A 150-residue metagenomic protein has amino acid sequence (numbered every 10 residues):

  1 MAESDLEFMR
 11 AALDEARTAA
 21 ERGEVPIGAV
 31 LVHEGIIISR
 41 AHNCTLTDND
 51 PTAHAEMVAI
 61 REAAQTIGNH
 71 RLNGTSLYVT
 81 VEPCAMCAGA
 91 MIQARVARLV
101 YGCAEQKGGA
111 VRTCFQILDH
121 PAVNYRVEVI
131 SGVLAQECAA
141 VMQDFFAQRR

Functional and structural regions predicted by a protein language model:
M1-A19, P83-R150: Zinc-dependent deaminase
A2, T45-L46: A short, polar/acidic, helix/strand-boundary loop motif
A12, A16-A19, A29, S39 (+2 more regions): Small-residue (primarily alanine) positions within well-ordered alpha-helices, especially packing/interaction faces
I27-G35: Short beta-strand scaffold segments in enzyme catalytic cores
H33-E34, R61, N73: A cytosolic small-molecule/anion-sensing beta-strand core signal
I38-T45: Short beta->alpha transition motifs characteristic of CBS
T47-V58: A short, polar/charged loop-to-alpha-helix boundary motif
N69-E82: Immediate flanking context of iron-sulfur cluster ligation sites
